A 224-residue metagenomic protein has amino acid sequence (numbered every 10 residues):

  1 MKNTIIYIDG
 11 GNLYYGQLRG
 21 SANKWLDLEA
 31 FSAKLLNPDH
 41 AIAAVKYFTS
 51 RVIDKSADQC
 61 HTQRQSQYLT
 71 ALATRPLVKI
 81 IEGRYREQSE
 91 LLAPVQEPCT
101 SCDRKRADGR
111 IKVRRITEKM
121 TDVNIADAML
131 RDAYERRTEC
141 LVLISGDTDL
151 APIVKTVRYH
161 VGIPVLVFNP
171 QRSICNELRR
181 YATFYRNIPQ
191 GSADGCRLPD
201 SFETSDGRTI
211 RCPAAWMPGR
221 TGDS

Functional and structural regions predicted by a protein language model:
M1-R104, R110-R114, H160-N169: Domain-level signal for Mg2+-assisted phosphodiester chemistry and nucleotide/NA-binding surfaces in nucleic-acid
E82-S224: Nuclease catalytic cores that cleave nucleic-acid phosphodiester bonds, predominantly acidic two-metal-ion
